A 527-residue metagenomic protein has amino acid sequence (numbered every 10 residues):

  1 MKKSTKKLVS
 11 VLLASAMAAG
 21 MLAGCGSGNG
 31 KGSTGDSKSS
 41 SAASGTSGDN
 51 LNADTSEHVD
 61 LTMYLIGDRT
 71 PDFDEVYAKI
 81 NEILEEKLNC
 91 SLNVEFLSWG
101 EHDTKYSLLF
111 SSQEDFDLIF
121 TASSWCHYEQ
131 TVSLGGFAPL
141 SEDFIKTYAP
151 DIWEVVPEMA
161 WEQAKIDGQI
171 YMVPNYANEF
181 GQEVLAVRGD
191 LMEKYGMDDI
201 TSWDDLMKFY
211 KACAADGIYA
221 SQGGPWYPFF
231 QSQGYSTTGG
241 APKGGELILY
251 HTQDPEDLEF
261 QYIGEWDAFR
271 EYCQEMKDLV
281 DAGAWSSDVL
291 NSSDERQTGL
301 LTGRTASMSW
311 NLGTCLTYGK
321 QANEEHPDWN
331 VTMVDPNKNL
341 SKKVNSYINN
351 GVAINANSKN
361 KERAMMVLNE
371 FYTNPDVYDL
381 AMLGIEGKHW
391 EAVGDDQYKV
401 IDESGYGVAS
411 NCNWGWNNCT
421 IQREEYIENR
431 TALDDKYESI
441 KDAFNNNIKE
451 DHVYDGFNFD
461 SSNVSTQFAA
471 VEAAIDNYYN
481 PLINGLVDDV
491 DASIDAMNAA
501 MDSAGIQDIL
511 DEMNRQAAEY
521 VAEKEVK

Functional and structural regions predicted by a protein language model:
M1-S4: N-terminal secretory signal peptides that target proteins for export/translocation
L8, L12-L13, G20-K527: Extracytoplasmic/secretory soluble proteins
